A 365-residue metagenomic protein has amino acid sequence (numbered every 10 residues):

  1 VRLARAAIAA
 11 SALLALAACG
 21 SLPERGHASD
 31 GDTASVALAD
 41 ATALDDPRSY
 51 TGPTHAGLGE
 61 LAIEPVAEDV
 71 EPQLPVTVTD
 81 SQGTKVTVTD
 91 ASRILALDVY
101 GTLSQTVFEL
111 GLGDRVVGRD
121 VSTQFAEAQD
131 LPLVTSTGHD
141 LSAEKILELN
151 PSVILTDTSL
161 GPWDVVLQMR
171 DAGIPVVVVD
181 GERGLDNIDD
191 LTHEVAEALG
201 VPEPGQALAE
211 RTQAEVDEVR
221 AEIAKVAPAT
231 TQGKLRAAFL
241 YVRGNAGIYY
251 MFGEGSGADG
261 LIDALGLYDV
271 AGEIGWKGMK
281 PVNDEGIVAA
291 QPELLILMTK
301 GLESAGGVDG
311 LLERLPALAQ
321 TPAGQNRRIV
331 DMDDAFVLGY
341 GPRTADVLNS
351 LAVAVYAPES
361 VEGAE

Functional and structural regions predicted by a protein language model:
R2-A10, C19-V99, P204-A237, E359-E365: Bacterial Sec-exported substrate-binding components of ABC uptake systems
A67-V70, P75, R93-L147, V153 (+1 more regions): A short, structured surface patch at a secondary-structure boundary
V121-E127, V166-E194, A198: Flexible loop/hinge segments that line or gate small-molecule binding clefts
V134-A143, E182, G275-V282: Short helix-initiation/N-cap motifs at beta->coil->alpha
S142-S159, I174, N283-L297: Proline-aspartate-enriched helix->loop->beta-strand connector
P162-V165, D180-E194, P228-G257, E303-G306: Extracytoplasmic ligand-binding site segments that recognize negatively charged/polar headgroups
N187, L191-E197, L294-E365: Structured C-terminal subdomain patch of bacterial secreted/periplasmic proteins
I248-M279: Alpha-helical, coiled-coil/dimerization segments enriched in small aliphatic residues
